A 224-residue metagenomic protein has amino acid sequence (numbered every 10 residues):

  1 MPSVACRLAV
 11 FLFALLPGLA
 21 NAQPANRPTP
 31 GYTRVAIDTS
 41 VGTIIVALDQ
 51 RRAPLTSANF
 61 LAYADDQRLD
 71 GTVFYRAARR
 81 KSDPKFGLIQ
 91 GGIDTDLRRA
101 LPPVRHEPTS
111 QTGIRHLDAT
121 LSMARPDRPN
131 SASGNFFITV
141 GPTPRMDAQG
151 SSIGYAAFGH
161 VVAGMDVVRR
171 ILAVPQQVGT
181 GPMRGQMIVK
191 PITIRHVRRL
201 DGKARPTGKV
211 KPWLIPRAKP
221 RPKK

Functional and structural regions predicted by a protein language model:
M1-C6: N-terminal secretory signal peptides that target proteins for export/translocation
R7-G18: Bacterial N-terminal signal peptides
A20-K224: Cyclophilin-like peptidyl-prolyl cis-trans isomerases
